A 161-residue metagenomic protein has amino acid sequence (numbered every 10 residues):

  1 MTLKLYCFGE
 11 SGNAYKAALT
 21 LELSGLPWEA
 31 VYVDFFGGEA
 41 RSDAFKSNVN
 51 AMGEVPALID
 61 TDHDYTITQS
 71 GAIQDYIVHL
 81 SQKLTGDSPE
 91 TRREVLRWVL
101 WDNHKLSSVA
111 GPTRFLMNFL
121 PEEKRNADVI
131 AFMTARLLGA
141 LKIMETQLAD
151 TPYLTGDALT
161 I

Functional and structural regions predicted by a protein language model:
M1-A131, A135-L138: GST-like domain detector, emphasizing the conserved glutathione-binding G-site in the N-terminal thioredoxin-like
K83, T146-D157: Surface-exposed helix-capping loop/turn segments at secondary-structure junctions
R136-Q147: Solvent-exposed, charged/polar functional surfaces in cytosolic regulatory/catalytic domains
L159-I161: Hydrophobic alpha-helical segments that form the core of small-molecule binding pockets and/or dimer interfaces
